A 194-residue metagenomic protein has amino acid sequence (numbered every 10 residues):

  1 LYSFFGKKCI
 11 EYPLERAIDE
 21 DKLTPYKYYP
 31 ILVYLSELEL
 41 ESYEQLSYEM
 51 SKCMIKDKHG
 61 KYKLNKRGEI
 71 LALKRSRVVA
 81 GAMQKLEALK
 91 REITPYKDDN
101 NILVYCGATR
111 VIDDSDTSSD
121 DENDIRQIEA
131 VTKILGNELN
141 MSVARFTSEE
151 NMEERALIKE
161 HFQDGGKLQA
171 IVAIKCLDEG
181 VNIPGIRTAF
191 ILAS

Functional and structural regions predicted by a protein language model:
L1-N100, T109-R110, S115-N123, E129-K133: Interdomain helical connector at the RecA1-RecA2 junction of SF1/SF2 helicase-like NTPases
F4-F5, L139, P184-G185: Short, structured coil segments at secondary-structure junctions
I10-E11, P30, R145-T147, I191: Structural signal for conserved beta-strand scaffold positions within catalytic alpha/beta enzyme cores
D21, A170-A189: SF2 helicase motor core recognition
A88, E92-P95, I158-H161, G180: CheY-like receiver
L103-Y105, D124-E179: Conserved helicase ATPase core of P-loop NTP-dependent helicases/translocases
C106-R110, N137, A189-S194: Short, intrinsically disordered, charge-balanced linker/junction segments flanking boundaries in proteins
